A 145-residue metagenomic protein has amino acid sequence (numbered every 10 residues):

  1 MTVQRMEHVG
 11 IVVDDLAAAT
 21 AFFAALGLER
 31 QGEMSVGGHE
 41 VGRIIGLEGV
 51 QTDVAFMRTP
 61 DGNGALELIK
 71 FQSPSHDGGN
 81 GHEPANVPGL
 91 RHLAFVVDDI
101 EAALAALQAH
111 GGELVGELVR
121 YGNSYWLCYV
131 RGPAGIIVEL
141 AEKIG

Functional and structural regions predicted by a protein language model:
M1-T20, E29-G32, L90-F95, I144-G145: N-terminal beta-strand motif that seeds the catalytic metal site of vicinal oxygen chelate
T2, E33-S35, F56, G64-I69 (+2 more regions): Vicinal oxygen chelate
R5, V50-Q51, G89, S124: Exposed loop/turn and edge beta-strand positions of beta-sandwich/beta-sheet ligand-binding modules
V12-N63, A102, A109, C128-R131: Core segments of cupin and vicinal oxygen chelate
D14, I69-P74: Short beta-strand-to-loop junctions in surface cap/lid or active-site-entrance loops
G42-I45, L68, G81: Short aromatic-enriched loop/helix-cap "lid" or pocket-rim segments at secondary-structure transitions that line
E83-V87: Non-DNA-binding regulatory cores of transcription-related proteins, predominantly C-terminal effector-binding
